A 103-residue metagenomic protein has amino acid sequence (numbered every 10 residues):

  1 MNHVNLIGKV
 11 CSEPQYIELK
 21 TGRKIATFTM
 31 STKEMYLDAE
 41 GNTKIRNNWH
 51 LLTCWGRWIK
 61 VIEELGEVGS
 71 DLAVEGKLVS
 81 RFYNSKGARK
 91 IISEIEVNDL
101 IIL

Functional and structural regions predicted by a protein language model:
M1-L103: Single-stranded nucleic acid-binding surfaces, predominantly the OB-fold ssDNA-binding core
